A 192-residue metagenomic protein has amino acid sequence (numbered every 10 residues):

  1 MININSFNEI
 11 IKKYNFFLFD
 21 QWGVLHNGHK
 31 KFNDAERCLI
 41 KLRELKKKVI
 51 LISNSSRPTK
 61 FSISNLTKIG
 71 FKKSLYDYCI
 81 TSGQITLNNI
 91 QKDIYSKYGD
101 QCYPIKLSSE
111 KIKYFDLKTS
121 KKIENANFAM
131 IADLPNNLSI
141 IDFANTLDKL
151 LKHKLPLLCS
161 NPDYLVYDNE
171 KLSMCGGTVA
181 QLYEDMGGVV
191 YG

Functional and structural regions predicted by a protein language model:
M1-G192: HAD-like aspartate-dependent phosphatase fold
